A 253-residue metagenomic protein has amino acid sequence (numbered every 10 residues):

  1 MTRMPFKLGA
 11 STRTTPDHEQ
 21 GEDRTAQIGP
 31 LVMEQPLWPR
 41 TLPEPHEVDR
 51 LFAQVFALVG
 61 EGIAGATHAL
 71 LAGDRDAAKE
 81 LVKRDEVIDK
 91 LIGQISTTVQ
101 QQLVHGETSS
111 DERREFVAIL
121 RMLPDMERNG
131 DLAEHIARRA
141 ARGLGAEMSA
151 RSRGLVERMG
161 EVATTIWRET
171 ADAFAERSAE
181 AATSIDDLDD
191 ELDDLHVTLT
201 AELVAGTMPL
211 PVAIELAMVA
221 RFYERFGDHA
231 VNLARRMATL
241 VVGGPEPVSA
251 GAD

Functional and structural regions predicted by a protein language model:
T2-D253: Cytosolic, long alpha-helical scaffolding segments
